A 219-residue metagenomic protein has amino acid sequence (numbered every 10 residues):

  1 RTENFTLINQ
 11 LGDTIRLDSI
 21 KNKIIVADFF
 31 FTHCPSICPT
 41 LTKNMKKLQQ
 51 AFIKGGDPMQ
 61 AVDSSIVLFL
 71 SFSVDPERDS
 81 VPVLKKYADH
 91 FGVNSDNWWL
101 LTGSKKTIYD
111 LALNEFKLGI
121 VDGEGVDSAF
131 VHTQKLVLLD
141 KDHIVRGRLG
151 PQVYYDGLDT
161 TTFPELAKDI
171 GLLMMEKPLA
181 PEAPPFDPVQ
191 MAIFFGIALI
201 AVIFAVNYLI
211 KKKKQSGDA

Functional and structural regions predicted by a protein language model:
R1-S19, K43-Q50: N-terminal "domain-start" segment that seeds a small globular fold
R1-T2, I24, V131-T133: Short, small/polar residue-rich loop motifs at catalytic or cofactor-binding pockets
I15-M45, L70: Short active-site neighborhood of thiol/selenol oxidoreductases, capturing the structured segment around
T42-L111: Structural microenvironment flanking redox-active thiols in thiol-disulfide oxidoreductases
D96-W98, Y109, F116-D122, F130-V137: Structural micro-motif
G125-K211: Thiol-/selenol-based redox modules, centered on thioredoxin-like and closely related oxidoreductase domains
Q215-A219: Cytoplasmic C-terminal tails of single-pass
